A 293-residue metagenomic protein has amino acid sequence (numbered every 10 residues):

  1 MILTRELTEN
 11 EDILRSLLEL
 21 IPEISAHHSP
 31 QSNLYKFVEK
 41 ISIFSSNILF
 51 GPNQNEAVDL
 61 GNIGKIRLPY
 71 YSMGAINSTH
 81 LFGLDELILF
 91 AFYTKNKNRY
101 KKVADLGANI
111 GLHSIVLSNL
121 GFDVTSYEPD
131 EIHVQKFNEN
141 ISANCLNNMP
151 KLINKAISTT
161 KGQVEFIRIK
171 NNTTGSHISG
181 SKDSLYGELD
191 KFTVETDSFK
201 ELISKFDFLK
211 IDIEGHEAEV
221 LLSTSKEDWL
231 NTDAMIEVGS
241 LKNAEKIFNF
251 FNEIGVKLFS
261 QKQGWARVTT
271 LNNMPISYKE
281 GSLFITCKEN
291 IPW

Functional and structural regions predicted by a protein language model:
M1-M149, S184-L189, L258-W293: S-adenosyl-L-methionine
N55, L120-S126, K200-W293: Conserved acidic-Pro-Pro-aromatic motif
N62, Y70-S72, T159, R168-K170 (+4 more regions): Non-catalytic surface loops within mature trypsin-like serine protease
I66-L68, I169, I178, V194 (+3 more regions): Hydrophobic beta-strand residues in large extracellular and virion-surface proteins
L81-A104, K151, Q163-R168, S179-W229 (+2 more regions): Short internal loop-to-helix segment that lines adenine-nucleotide cofactor pockets
A108-I110, E131, I157-T159, I213-G215 (+1 more regions): Short, glycine/acidic-enriched loop or turn micro-motifs at the edges of active sites
N138-S142, L146-N171: Core alpha/beta nucleotide-donor-binding catalytic domains of modification enzymes
A156, N171-K182, Q263: S-adenosyl-L-methionine-dependent methyltransferase catalytic module, highlighting the catalytic core
